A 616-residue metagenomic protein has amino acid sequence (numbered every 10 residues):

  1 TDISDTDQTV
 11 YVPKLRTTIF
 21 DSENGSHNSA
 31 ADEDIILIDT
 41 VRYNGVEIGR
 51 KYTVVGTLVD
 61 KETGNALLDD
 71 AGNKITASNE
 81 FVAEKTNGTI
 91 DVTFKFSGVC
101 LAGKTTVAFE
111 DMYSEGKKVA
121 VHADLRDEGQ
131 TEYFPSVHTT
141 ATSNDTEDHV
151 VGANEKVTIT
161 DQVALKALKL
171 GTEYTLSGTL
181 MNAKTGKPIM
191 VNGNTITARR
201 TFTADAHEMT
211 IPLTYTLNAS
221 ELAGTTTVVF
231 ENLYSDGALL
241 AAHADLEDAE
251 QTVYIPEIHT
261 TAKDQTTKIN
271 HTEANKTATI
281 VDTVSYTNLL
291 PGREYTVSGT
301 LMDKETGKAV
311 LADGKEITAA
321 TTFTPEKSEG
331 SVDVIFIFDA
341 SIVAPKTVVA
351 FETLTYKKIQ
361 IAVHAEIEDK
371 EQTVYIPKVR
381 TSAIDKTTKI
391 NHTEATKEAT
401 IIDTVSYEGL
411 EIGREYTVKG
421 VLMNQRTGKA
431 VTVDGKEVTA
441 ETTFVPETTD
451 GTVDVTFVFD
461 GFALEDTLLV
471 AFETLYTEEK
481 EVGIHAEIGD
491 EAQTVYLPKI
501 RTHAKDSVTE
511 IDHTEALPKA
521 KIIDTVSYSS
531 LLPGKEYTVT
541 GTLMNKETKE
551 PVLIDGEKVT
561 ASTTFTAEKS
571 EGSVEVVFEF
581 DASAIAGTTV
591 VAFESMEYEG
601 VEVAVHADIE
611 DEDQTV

Functional and structural regions predicted by a protein language model:
T1-V616: Solvent-exposed loop/turn and edge beta-strand elements of beta-rich ligand-binding domains
